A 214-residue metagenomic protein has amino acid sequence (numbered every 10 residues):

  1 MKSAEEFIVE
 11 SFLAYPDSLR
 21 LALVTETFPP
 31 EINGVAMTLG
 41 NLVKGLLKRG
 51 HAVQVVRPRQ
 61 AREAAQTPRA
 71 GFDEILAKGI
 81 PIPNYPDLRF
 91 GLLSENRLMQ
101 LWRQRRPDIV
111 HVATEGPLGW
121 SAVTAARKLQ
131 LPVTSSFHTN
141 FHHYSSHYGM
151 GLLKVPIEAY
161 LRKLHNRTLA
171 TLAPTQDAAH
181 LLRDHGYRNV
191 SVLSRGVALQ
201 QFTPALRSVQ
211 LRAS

Functional and structural regions predicted by a protein language model:
M1-L76: N-terminal subdomain of nucleotide-sugar transferases
L21, I109, T124-Y144, E158 (+2 more regions): Active-site proximal beta-strand in glycosyltransferases
G45, S121, A125, L164: Hydrophobic/aromatic ligand-binding patch that stacks against planar heteroaromatic rings of cofactors or nucleotides
V56, V112-A113, S136: Structural motif
R57, I75, K154, E158-R207 (+1 more regions): Donor nucleotide-sugar binding/catalytic pocket of nucleotide-sugar-dependent glycosyltransferases
A61, P117-L118, D177-A179: Alpha-helix capping/helix-boundary segments
P83-V112, P117-T124, K128, V155 (+1 more regions): An amphipathic, basic-hydrophobic alpha-helix
T134-L152, R167-A170, A198-L199: A short, histidine- and acid-enriched strand-loop-helix "catalytic/donor-clamping" loop that lines the nucleotide-sugar
